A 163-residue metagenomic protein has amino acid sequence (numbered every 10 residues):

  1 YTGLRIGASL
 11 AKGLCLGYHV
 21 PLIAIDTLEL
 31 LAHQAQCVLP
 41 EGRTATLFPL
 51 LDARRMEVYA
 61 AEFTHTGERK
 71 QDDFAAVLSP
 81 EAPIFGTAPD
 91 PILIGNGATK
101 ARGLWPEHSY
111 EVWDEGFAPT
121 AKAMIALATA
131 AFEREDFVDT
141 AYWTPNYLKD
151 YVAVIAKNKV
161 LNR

Functional and structural regions predicted by a protein language model:
Y1-L22, T27: DPxDG-like acidic metal-binding loop motif
S9, G13, L30, A123-L127: Short amphipathic alpha-helical face segments that pack within enzyme cores and frequently flank/anchor catalytic
S9-L10, K100, W143: Short Gly/charged-rich anion-binding patches and loops
L16, M56, A141-Y142: Short, basic and Ser/Thr-rich N-terminal targeting/leader segments
L16, Q36-C37, A126-A130: Short glycine/serine- and small hydrophobic-enriched flexible loop segments
P21-P119, E133, Y147, V152-A153: Surface "functional belts" at beta-alpha junctions
D114-R163: Acyltransferase
